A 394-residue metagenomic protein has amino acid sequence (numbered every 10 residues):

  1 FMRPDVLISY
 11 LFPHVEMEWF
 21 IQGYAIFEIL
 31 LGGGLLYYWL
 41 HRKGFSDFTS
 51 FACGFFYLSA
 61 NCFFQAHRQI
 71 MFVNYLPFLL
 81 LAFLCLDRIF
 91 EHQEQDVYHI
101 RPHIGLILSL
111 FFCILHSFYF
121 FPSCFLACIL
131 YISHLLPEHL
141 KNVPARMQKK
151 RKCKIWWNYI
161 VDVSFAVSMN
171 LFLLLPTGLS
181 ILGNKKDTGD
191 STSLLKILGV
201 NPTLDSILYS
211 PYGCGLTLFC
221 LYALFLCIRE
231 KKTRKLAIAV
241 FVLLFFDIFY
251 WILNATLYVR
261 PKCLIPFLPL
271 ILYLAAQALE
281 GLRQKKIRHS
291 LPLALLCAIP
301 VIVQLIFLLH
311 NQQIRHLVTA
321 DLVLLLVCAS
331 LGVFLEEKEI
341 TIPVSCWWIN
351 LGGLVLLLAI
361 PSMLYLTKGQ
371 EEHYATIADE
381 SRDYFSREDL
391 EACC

Functional and structural regions predicted by a protein language model:
F1-G33, F55-P77, I181-K186, L194-S210: Membrane-interface coil-to-helix junctions
F1-P4, K154-I265, F307-L317, D383: Periplasmic/ER-lumenal interhelical loops and adjacent helix-loop junctions in multi-pass membrane proteins
Q22-E28, F72-Y75, S123-C124, S206-G215 (+2 more regions): Alpha-helical transmembrane segments of polytopic membrane proteins
I29-K43, D47-Q93, Y98-P137, N158-G178 (+3 more regions): Membrane-embedded helix bundles of polyisoprenyl
G32-L40, F78-F90, L126-H134, C220-L224 (+2 more regions): Transmembrane alpha-helical segments
E94-Y98, E138-I155, I340-P343: Membrane-interfacial, low-structure loops and terminal tails that flank and connect transmembrane helices in multi-pass
L236-F245, I252-R387: Contiguous transmembrane helix-bundle modules in multi-pass membrane proteins
L390-C394: Short periplasmic/luminal acceptor-recognition loop of GT-C membrane glycosyltransferases, typified by
